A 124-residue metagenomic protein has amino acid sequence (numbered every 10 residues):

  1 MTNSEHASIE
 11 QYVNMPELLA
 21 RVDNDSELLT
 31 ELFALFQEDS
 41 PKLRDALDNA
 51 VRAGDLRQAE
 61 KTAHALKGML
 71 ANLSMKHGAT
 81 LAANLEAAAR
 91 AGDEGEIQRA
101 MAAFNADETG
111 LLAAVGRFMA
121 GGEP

Functional and structural regions predicted by a protein language model:
M1-P124: Two-component system phosphorelay core
